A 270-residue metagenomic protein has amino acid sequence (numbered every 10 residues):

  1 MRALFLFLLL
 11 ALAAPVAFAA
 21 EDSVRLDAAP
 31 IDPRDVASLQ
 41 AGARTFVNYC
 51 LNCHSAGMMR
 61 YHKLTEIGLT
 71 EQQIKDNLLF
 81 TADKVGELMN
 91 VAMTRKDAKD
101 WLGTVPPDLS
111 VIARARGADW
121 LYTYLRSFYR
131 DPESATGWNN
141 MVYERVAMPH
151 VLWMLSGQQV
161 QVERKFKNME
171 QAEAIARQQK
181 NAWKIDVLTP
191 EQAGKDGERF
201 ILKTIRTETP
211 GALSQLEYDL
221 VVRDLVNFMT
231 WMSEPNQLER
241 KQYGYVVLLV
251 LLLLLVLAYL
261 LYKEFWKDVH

Functional and structural regions predicted by a protein language model:
M1-F5: Positively charged n-region of N-terminal signal peptides that target proteins for export
A13-A14: N-terminal signal peptide c-region/cleavage motif recognized by signal peptidases
A17-E21, T204-I205: Boundary at the C-terminal end of the N-terminal hydrophobic targeting segment
A20-R44, S55-E66, Q73-I74, S233-K241: Electrostatic cytochrome c docking/interface patches
F46-G57, L225: The canonical Cys-X-X-Cys-His
L69-M141, V146-Q179, D186, K203-Y218: Electron-transfer interface patches adjacent to heme c in soluble/periplasmic c-type cytochromes and di-/multiheme
R206-V246: Short, aromatic-rich amphipathic segments at membrane interfaces that lie adjacent to a transmembrane helix or signal
R240-H270: Juxtamembrane interface at the cytosolic side of transmembrane helices
